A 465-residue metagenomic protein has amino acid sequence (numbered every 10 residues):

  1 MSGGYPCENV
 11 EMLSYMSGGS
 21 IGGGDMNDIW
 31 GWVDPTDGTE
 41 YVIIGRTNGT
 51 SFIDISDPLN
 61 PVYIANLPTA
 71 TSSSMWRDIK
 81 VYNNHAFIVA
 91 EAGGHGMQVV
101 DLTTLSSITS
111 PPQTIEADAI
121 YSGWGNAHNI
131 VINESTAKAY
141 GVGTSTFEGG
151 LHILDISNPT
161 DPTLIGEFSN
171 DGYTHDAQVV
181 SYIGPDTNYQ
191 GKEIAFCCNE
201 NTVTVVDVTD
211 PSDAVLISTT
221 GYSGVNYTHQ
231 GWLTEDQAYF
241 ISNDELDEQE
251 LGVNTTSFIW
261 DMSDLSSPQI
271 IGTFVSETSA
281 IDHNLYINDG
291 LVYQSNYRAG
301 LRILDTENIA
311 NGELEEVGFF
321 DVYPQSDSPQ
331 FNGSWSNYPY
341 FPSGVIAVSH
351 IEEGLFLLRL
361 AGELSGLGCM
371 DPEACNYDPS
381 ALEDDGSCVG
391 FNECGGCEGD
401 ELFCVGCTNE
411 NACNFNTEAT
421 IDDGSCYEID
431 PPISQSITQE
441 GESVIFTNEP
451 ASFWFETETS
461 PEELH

Functional and structural regions predicted by a protein language model:
M1, E8-V10, E352, G362-H465: Primarily marks secretory-pathway-exposed extracellular/lumenal segments that are disulfide- and glycosylation-prone
M1-G366: Feature marking well-ordered beta-strand scaffolds used for ligand recognition
